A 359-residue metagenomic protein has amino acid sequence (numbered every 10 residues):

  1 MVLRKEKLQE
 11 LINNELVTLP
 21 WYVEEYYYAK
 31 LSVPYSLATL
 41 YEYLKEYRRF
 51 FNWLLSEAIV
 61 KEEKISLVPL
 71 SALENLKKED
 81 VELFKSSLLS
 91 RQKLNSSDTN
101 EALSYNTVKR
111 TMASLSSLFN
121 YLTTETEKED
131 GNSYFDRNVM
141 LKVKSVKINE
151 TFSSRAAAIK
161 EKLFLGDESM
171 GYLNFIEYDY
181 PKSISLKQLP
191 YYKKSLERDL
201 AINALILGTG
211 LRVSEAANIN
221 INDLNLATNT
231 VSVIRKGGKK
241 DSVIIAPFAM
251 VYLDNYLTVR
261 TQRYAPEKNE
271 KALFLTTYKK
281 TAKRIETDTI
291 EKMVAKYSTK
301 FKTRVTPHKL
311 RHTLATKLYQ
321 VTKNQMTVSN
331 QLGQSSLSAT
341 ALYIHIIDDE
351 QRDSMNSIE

Functional and structural regions predicted by a protein language model:
M1-E57, K64-E359: Conserved catalytic core of the tyrosine transesterase superfamily
